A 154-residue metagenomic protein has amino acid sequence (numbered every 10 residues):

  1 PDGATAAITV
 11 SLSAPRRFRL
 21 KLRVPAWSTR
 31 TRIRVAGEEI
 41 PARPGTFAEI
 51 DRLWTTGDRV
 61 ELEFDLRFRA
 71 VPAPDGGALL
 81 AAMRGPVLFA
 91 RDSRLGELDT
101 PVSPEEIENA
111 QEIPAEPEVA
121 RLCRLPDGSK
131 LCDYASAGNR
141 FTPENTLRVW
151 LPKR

Functional and structural regions predicted by a protein language model:
P1, R30-R32, E39: Extended, loop-rich substrate-binding clefts of extracytoplasmic carbohydrate-active enzymes
P1-T9, R43, R52, R59 (+1 more regions): C-terminal beta-rich recognition modules with glycine/proline-rich loops and embedded aromatic residues
I8-R16: Extracellular and analogous surface-interaction loops
P15-V35: Beta-strand-rich binding/interaction modules
R16, T56-D58: A glycine-anchored, Pro-Gly-centered beta-turn/N-cap motif
V35-G37, P86: Residue-level detection of beta-strand-connecting loop/turn positions
E38-P44: Short beta-strand segments within Ig-like beta-sandwich modules, predominantly Fibronectin type-III
